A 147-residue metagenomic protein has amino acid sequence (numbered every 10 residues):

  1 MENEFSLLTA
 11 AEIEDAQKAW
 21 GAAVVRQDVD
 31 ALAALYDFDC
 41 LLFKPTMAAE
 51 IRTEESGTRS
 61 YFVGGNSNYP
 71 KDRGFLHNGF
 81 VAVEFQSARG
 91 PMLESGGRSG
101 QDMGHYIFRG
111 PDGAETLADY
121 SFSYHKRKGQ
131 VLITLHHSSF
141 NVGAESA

Functional and structural regions predicted by a protein language model:
M1, Y36-F38, Q101: Intrinsic disorder/low-complexity signal
M1-D15, V142-A147: Basic/polar N-terminal segments that are highly enriched at the extreme N-terminus, encompassing both cleavable
E4-T9, D28, E94, G110: Alpha-helix initiation/capping motif
A11, D28-M92: A solvent-exposed, acidic/Ser-Thr-rich amphipathic alpha-helical stretch
W20, V24-D28: Sec/Tat-exported extracytoplasmic proteins
V25, I107, G129: Residue-level marker of positions within ordered structural domains that often coincide with functionally constrained
P70-P111, E115-Y120: Acidic, glycine-rich flexible loop segments
G97-M103, G113-A147: Short beta-strand edge/turn micro-motifs at domain boundaries
